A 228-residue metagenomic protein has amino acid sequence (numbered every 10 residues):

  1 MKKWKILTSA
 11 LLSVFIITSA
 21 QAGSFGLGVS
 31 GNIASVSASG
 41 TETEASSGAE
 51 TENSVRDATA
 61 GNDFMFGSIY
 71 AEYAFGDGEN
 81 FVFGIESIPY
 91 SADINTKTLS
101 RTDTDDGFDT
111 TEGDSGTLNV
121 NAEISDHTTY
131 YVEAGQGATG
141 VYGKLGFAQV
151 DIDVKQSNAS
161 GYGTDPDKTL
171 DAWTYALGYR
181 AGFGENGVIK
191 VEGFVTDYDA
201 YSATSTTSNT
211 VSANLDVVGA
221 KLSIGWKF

Functional and structural regions predicted by a protein language model:
M1-G26: Cleavable N-terminal export/targeting peptides
G23, N53, N62-G67, P89 (+3 more regions): Residues that define the transmembrane beta-barrel architecture of outer-membrane proteins
S24-G28, I33, L215-F228: Outer-membrane beta-barrel "beta-signal"
F25-L27, G78-F83, T139-G143, E185-V191: Repeated loop/turn-to-beta-strand initiation elements of outer-membrane beta-barrel proteins
G31-S37, M65, F75, S87-D93 (+5 more regions): Transmembrane beta-strands of outer-membrane beta-barrel pores
S39-E52, D93-T104, D109, A148-T169 (+1 more regions): Outer-membrane beta-barrel translocator domains and adjoining extracellular loop/strand segments of Gram-negative
R56-N62, T117-E123, Y162-D167, T204-A213: Outer-membrane beta-barrel domain signature
Y70-E72, Y131-E133, A176-G178, S223: Outer-membrane beta-barrel architecture
